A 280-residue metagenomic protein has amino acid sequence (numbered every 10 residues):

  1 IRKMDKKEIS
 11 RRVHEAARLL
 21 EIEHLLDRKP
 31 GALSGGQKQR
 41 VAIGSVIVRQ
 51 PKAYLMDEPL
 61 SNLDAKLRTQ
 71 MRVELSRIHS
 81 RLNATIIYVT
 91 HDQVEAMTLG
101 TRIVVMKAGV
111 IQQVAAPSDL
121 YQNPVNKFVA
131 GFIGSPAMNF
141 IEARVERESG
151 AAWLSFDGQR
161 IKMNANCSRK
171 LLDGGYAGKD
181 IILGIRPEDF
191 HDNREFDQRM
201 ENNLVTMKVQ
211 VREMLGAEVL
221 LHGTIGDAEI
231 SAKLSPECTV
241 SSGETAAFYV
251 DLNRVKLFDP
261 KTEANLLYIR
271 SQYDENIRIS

Functional and structural regions predicted by a protein language model:
I1-F132: ABC ATPase nucleotide-binding domains
A116, F128, E142-R144, T206-Q210: Residues located in well-ordered beta-strands
N123-V145, W153, G184, D251: C-terminal boundary and immediately downstream tail of ABC-type ATPase nucleotide-binding domains
S149-A151, E213-A217: Short, conserved beta-turn/loop elements at beta-strand boundaries and strand-helix junctions
A151-W153, D157-Q210, T239-S280: Glycine/charge-rich catalytic "coupling/switch" loops of P-loop NTPases
W153-F156, G184, L220-I225, K233: Short, acidic/hydrophobic/Gly-rich beta-strand patch recurrent on exposed beta strands that often constitutes part
C167-S168, S231-L234: Short alpha-helix capping/helix-loop boundary micro-motifs
